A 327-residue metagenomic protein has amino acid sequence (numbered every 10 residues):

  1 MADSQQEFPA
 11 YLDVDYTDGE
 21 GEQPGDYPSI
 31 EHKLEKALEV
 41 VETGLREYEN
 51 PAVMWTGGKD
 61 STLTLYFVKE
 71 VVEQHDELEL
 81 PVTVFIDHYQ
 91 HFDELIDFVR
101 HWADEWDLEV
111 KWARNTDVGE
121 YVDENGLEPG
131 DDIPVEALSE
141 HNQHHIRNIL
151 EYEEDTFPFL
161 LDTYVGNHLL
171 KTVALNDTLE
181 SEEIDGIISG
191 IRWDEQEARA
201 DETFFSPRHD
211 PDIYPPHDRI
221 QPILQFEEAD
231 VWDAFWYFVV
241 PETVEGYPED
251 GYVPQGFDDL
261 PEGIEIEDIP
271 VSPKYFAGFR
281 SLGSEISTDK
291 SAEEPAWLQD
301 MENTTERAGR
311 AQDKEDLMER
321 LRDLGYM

Functional and structural regions predicted by a protein language model:
A2-M54, K59-M327: Nucleotide-activated chemistry modules centered on ATP-dependent adenylation/adenylyltransferase
